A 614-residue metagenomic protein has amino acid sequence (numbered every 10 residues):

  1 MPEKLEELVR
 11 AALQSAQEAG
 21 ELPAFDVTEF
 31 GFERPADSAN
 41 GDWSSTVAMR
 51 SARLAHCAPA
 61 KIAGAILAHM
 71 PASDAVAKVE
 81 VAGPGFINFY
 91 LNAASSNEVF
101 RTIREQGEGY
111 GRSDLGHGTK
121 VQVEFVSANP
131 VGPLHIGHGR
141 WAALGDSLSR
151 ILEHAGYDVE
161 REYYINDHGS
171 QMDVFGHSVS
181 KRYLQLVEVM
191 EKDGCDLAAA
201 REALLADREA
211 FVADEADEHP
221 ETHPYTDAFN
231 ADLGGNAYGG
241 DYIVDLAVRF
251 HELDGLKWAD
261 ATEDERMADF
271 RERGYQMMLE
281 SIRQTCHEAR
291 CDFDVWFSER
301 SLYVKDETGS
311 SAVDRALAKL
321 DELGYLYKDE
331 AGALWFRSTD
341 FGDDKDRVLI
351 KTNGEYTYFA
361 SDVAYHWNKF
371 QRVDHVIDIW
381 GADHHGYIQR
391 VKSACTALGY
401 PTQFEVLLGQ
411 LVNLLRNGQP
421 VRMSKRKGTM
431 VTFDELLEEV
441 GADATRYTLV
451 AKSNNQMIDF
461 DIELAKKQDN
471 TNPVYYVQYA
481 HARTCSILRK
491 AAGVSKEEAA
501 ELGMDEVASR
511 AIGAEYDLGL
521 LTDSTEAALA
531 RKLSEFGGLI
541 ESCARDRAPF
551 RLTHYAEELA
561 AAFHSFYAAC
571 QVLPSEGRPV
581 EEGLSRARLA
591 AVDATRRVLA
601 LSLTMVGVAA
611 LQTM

Functional and structural regions predicted by a protein language model:
M1-N97, R104, E108, R112-M614: Non-catalytic interaction-recognition regions
